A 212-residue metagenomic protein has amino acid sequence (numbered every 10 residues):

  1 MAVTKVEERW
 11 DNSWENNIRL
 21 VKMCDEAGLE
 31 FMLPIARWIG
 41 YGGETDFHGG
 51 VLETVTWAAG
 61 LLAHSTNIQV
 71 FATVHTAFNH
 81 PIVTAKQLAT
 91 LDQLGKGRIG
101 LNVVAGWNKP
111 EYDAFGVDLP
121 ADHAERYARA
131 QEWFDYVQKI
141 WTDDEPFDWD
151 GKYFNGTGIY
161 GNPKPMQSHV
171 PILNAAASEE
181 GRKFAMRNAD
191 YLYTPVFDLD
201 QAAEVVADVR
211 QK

Functional and structural regions predicted by a protein language model:
M1-H64, A124, K164-V170: N-terminal beta1-alpha1-beta2 module of alpha/beta enzyme domains
T4-D11, T45-H48, F71-F78, P120-A124 (+1 more regions): The substrate-binding groove and active-site-proximal loops of carbohydrate-active enzymes, especially glycoside
N17, V51-A58, L88, A130 (+2 more regions): Amphipathic alpha-helical segments in well-structured domains
D25, G60-L62, D92, Q138 (+2 more regions): N-terminal cationic-hydrophobic initiation segments that often serve targeting/anchoring roles
M32-P34, Q69-V74, I99-V103, P171-A175 (+1 more regions): Hydrophobic faces of well-ordered beta-strands that scaffold small-molecule active sites in alpha/beta enzyme cores
H64-N67, G95, R187-L192: Glycine-enriched alpha-helix->loop->beta-strand junction motifs that scaffold or abut catalytic
H80-N188, D200-E204: Internal, glycine-rich beta/alpha segment that forms the wall or movable "lid" of small-molecule/cofactor binding
D198-K212: Active-site-adjacent beta->alpha loops and helix N-cap segments on the catalytic face of soluble alpha/beta enzymes
